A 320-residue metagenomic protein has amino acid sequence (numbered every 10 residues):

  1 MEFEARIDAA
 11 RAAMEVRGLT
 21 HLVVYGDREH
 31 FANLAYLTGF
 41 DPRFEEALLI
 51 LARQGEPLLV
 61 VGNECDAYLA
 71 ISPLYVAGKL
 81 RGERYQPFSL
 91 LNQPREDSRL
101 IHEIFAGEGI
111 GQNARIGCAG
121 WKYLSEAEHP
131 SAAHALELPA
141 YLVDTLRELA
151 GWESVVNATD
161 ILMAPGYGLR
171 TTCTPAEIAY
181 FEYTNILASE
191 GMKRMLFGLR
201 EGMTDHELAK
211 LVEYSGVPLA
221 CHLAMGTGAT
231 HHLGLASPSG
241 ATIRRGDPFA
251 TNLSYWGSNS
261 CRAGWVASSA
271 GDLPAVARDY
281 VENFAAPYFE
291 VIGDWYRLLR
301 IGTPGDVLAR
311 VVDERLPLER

Functional and structural regions predicted by a protein language model:
M1-R320: Active-site neighborhoods and metal-handling regions in enzymes and metal-associated proteins
